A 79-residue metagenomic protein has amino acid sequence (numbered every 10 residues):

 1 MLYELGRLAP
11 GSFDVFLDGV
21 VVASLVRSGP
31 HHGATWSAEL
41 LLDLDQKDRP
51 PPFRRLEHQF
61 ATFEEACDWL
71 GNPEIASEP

Functional and structural regions predicted by a protein language model:
M1-G6, S37-P79: Mixed-charge, Lys/Arg-enriched low-complexity segments
M1-L44: Short N-terminal "domain-start" leader segments that mark the transition from disordered tails or signal peptides into
